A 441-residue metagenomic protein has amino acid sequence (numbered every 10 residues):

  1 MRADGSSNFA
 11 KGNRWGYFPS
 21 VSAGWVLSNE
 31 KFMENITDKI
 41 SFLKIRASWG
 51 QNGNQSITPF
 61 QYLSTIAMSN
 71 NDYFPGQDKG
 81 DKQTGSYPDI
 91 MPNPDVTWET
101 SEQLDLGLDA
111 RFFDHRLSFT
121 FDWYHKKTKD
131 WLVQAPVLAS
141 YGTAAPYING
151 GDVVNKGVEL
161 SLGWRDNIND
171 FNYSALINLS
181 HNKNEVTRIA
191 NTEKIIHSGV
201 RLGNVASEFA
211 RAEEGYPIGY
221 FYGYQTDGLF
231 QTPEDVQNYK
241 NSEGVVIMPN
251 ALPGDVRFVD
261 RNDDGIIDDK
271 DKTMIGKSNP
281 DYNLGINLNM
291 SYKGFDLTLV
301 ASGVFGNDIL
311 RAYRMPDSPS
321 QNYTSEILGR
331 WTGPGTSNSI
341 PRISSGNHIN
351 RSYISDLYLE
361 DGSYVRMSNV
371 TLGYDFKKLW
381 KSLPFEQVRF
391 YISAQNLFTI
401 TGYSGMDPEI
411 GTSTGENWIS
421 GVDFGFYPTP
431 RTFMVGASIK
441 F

Functional and structural regions predicted by a protein language model:
M1-F9, R14-N29, S101-L104, F112-F119 (+6 more regions): Surface-exposed extracellular loop regions of Gram-negative outer-membrane beta-barrel proteins
M1-G5, G80-D89, A135-A145, N262-K270 (+2 more regions): Flexible, solvent-exposed coil segments and beta strand-coil junctions, predominantly the extracellular/periplasmic
S6, V245, V304-Q395: Extracytoplasmic gating/loop element in the C-terminal half of outer-membrane beta-barrel translocons and assembly
F9-N13, N35, Q51, Q55-N70 (+5 more regions): Outer-membrane beta-barrel and related beta-rich outer-membrane complex signature in Gram-negative bacteria
E34-E99, R116-V153, A190: Solvent-exposed loop/turn elements at secondary-structure boundaries
Q61, I148, N167-G276, Q395-L397 (+1 more regions): Conserved small-residue
A67, G150-N155, G199-Q231, I327-L328 (+4 more regions): C-terminal beta-signal and terminal closure region of outer-membrane beta-barrel proteins
D72-S118, P146-I168, A212-G223, K277-Y282 (+1 more regions): Outer-membrane beta-barrel signature, preferentially recognizing the C-terminal barrel domain of Gram-negative
